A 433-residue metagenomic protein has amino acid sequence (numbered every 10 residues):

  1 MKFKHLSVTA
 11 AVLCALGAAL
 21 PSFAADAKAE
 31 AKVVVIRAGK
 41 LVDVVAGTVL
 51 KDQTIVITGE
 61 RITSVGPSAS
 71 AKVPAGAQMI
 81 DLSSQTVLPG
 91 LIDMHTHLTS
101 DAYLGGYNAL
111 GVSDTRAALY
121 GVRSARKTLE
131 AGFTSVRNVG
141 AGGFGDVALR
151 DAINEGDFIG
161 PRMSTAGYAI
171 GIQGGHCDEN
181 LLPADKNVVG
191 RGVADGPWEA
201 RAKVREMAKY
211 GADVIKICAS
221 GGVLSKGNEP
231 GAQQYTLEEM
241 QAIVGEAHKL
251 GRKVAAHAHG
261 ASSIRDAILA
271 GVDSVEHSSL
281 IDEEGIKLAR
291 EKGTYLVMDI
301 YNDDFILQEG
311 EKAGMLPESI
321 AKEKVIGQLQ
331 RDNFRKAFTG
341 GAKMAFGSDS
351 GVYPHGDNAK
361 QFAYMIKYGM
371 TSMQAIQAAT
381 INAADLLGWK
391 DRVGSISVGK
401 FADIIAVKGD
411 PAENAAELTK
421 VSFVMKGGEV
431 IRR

Functional and structural regions predicted by a protein language model:
S7-P21: Bacterial N-terminal signal peptides
D26-E30, L41, A46-L88: Histidine-rich, glycine-flanked metal-binding segment
Q85-D157, Q173-H176, N180-P183, E238 (+2 more regions): Metal-associated gating/positioning segment near the N- to mid-region
S100-A117, R126, Q173-V188, V223-L237 (+1 more regions): Active-site gating loops and adjacent loop-to-helix segments of metal-dependent hydrolytic enzymes
A102-G105, S225-G227, I264-A270, I300-M315 (+4 more regions): Histidine/acidic-residue-rich catalytic or RNA/ligand-binding cores of hydrolases and nuclease-related proteins
G111, K249, E318, K324-P411: His/Asp/Glu-enriched, well-ordered alpha-helical/loop segment that forms or immediately abuts the divalent-metal
Y120-D146, G160-A169, A212-S225, K253 (+2 more regions): Divalent metal-dependent hydrolysis catalytic cores, especially in the metallo-beta-lactamase
A148, E199-A219, V223-Y295, V325-M344: Histidine/acidic residue-rich metal-binding segments in metalloenzymes
